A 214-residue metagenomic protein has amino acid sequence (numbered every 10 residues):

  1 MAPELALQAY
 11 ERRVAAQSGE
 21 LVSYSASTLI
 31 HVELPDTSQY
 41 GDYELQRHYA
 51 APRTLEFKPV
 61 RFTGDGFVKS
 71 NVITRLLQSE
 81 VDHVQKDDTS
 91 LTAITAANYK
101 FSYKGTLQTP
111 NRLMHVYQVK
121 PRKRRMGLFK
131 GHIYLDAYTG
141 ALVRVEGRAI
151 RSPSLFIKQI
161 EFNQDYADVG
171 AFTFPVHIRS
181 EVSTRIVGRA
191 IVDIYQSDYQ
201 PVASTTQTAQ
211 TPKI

Functional and structural regions predicted by a protein language model:
M1-K130, A137-A141, R151-Q159, F172 (+1 more regions): Structured extracytoplasmic
G131-H132, G147: "Short basic amphipathic alpha-helical interaction patches in structured regions
V145, I178-S180: Beta-strand-dense domains in secreted/periplasmic systems and polymorphic toxin scaffolds
E161-G170: Extended lipid/amphipathic-ligand handling interfaces
